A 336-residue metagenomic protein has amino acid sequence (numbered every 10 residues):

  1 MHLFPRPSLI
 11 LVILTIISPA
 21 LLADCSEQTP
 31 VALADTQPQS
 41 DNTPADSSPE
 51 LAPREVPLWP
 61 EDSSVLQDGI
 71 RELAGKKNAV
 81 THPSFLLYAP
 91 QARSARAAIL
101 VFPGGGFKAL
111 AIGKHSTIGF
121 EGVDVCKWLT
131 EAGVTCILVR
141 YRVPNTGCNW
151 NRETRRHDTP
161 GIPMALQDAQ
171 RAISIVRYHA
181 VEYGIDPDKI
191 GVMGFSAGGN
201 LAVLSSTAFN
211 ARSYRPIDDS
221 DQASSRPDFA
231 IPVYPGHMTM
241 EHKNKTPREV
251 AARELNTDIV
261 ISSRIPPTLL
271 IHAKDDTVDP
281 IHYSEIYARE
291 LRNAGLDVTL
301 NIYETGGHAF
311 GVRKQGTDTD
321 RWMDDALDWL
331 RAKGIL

Functional and structural regions predicted by a protein language model:
Q39-R93: N-terminal cap/lid segment of alpha/beta-hydrolase-fold proteins
R96-G105, L110: Short beta-strand element of the alpha/beta-hydrolase
V101-G104, L138, L270: Structural cue for short, hydrophobic secondary-structure segments
G106-K108, K114, C136: Serine-hydrolase catalytic-loop signature spanning alpha/beta hydrolases and amidase-signature enzymes
S116-F120, C126, I137-D186, G316-T319: Catalytic nucleophile-loop/oxyanion-hole region of alpha/beta-hydrolase and closely related hydrolase-like folds
Q167-R253, T257, S263: Primarily recognizes the serine-hydrolase "nucleophile elbow" in alpha/beta-hydrolase and SGNH/GDSL folds
L270-H272, D276: Short beta-strand/loop motif that positions the catalytic acidic residue of the alpha/beta-hydrolase fold
I281, E285-L336: C-terminal catalytic histidine-bearing segment of alpha/beta-hydrolase fold enzymes
